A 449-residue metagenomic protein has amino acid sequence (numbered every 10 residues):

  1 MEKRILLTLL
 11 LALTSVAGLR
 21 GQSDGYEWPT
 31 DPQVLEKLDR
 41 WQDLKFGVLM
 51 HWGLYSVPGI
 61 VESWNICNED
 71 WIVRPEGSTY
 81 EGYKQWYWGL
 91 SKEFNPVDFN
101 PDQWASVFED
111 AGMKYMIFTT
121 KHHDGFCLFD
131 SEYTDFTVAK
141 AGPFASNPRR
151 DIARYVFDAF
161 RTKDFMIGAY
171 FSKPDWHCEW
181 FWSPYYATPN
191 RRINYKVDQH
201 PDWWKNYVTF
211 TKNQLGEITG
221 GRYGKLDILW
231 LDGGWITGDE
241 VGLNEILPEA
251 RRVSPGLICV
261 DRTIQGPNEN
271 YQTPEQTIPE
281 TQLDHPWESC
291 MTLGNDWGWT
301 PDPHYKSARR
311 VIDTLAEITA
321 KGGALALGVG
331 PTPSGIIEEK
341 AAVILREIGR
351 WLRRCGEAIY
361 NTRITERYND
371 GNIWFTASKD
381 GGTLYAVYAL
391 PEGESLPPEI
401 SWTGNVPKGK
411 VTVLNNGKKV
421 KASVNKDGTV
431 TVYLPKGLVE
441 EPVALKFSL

Functional and structural regions predicted by a protein language model:
M1-R4, F108: Positively charged n-region of N-terminal signal peptides that target proteins for export
I5-L7, H123: N-terminal targeting/docking segments
L7-T8, L49: General helical structural elements
T8-S15: Bacterial N-terminal signal peptides
A17-L19: Short, composition-biased linear "edge" segments at structural boundaries
Q22-L449: Mature catalytic domains of secreted/periplasmic carbohydrate-active enzymes
